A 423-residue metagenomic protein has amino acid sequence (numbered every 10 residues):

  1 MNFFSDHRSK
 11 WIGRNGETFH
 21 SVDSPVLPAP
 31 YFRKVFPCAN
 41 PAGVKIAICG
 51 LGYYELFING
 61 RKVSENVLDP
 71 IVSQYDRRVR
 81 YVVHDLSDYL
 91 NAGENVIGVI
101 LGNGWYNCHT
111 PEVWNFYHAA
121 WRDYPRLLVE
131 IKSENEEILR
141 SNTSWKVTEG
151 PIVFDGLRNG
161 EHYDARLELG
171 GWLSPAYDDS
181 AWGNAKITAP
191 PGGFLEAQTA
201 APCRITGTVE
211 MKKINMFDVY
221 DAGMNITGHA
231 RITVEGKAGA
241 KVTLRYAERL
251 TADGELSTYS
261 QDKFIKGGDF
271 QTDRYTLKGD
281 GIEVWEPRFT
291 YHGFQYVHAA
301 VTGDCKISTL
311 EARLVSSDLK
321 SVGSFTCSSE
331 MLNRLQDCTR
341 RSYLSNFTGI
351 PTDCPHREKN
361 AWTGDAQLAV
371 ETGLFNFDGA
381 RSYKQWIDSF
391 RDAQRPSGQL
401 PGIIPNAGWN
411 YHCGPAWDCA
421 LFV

Functional and structural regions predicted by a protein language model:
M1-H356, G364-D365, G379-F390, P396-W409: Extracellular/oxidizing-compartment recognition motifs
T363-L374, Y383-K384, P415-V423: Well-ordered alpha-helical segments within folded domains of soluble proteins
